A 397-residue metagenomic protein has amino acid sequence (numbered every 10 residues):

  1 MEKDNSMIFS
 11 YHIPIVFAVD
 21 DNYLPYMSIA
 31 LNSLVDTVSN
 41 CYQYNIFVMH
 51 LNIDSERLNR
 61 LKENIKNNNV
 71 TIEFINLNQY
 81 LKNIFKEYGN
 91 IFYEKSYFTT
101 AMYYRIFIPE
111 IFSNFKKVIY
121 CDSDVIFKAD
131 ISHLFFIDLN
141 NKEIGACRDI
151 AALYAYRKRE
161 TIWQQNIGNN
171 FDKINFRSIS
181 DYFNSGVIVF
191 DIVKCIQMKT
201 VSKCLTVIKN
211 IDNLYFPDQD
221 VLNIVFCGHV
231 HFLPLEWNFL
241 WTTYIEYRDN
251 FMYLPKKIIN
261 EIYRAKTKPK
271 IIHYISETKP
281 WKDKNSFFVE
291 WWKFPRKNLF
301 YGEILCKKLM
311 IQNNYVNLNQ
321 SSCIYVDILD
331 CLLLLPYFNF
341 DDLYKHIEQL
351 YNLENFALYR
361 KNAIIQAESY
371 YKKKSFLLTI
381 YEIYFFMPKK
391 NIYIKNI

Functional and structural regions predicted by a protein language model:
M1-I13, V19, N184-S185, F190-N314: A glycosyltransferase accessory/donor-loop signature
S33-C41: Short, acidic, metal-binding catalytic loop of nucleotide-sugar glycosyltransferases
N45-N52, A146-C147: Short internal beta-strands
E56-N68: Short, aromatic/basic amphipathic alpha-helical patches
I65-E110: Active-site-proximal specificity loops/subdomain of glycosyltransferases
F74, A101-R159, V189-F190, C195-Q197: GT-A fold catalytic core of metal-dependent nucleotide-sugar glycosyltransferases, centered on the diacidic
M310-K361, I365-E368: Catalytic binding pocket for nucleotide-activated donors in carbohydrate/polymer assembly enzymes
E348-Q349, S369-I397: C-terminal alpha-helical cap of glycosyltransferases
